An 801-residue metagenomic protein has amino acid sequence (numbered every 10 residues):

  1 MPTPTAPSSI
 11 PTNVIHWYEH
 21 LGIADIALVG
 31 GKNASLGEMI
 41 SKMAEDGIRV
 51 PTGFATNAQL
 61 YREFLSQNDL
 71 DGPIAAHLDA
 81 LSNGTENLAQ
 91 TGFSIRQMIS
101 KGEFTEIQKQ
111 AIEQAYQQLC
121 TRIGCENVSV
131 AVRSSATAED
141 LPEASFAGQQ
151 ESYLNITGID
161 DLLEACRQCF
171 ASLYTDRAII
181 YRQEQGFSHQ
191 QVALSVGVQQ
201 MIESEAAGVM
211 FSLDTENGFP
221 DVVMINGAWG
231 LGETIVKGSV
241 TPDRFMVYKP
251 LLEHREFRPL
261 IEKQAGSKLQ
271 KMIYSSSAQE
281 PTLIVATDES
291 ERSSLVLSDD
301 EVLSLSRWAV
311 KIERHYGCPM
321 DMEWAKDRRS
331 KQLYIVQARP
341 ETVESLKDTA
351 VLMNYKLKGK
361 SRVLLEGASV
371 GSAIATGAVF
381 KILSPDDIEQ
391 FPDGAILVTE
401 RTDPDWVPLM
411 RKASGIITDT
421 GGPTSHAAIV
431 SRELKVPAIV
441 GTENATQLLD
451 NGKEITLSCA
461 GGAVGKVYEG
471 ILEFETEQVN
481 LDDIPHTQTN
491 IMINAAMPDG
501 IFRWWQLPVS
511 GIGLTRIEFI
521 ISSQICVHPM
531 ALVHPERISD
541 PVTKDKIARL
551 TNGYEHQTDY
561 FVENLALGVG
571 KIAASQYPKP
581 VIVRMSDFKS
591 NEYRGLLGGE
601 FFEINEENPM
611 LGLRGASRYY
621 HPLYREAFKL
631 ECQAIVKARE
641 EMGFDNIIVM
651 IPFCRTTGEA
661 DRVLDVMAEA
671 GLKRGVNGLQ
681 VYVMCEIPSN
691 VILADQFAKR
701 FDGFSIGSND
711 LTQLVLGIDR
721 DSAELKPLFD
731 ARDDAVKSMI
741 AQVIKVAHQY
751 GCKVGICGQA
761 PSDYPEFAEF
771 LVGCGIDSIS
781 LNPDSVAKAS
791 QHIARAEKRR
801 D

Functional and structural regions predicted by a protein language model:
M1-G197, A206, E289-D300, W308 (+14 more regions): N-terminal beta-alpha lobe that positions the nucleotide/phosphoryl donor in ATP/NTP-coupled carboxylate activation
F54-E106, K263-K268, I273, S277 (+4 more regions): A structural-propensity feature for long, helix-poor, extended segments
N127-A131, A136-F146, Y153, S195 (+3 more regions): Conserved alpha/beta-domain cores
A147-I180, S204-S276, V336-A368, K412-D419 (+5 more regions): Extended active-site and interfacial segments that coordinate phosphate-rich ligands in large catalytic machineries
G148, G317-T342: Conserved metal-phosphate-binding beta-hairpin within the catalytic cores of diverse ATP-dependent phosphoryl-transfer
V222-D321, K326-D327, L365-A373, S539-K544 (+4 more regions): Conserved catalytic alpha/beta cores of large enzymes that bind or transform nucleotide phosphates and polynucleotides
R329, T342-S345, A350, L365 (+3 more regions): Acidic, glycine-rich flexible loop/linker segments
